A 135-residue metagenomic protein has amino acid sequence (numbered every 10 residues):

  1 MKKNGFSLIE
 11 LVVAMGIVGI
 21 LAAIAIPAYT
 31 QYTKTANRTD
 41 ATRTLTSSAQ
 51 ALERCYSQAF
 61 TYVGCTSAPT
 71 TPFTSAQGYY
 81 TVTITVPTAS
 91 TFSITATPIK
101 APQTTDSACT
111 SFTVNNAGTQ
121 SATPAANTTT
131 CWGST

Functional and structural regions predicted by a protein language model:
M1-Y29: N-terminal single-pass transmembrane signal-anchor helix
K3, T35-T39, R43, P87 (+1 more regions): Residues at secondary-structure transition points
A14, Y32, I99: Detector for the N-terminal beta1/A-loop initiation region of ABC nucleotide-binding domains
V18, Y29-T35, F73, C131: Alpha-helix termini
K34-T61: Membrane-proximal N-terminal amphipathic helix
E53-T135: Periplasmic/extracellular, small/polar-rich flexible segments of pilin-like filament-forming proteins
